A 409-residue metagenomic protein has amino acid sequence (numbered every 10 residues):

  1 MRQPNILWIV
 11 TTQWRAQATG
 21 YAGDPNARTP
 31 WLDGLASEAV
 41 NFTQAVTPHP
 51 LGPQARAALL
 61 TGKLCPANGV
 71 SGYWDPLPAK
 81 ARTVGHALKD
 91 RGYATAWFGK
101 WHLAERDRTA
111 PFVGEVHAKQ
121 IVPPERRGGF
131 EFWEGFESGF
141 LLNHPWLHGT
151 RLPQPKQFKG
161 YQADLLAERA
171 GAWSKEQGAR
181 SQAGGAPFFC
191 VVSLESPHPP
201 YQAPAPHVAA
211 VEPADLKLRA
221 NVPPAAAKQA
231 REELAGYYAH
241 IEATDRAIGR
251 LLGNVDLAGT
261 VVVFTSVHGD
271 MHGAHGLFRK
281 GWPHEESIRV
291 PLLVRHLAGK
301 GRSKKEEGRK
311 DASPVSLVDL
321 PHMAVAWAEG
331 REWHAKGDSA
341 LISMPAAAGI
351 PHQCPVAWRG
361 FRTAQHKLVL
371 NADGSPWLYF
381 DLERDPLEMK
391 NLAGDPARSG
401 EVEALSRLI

Functional and structural regions predicted by a protein language model:
M1-K367, N371, P376-W377, P386-R407: Formylglycine-dependent sulfatase
E383: Catalytic strand-loop segment that frames the active site of acyl-thioester-processing enzymes
